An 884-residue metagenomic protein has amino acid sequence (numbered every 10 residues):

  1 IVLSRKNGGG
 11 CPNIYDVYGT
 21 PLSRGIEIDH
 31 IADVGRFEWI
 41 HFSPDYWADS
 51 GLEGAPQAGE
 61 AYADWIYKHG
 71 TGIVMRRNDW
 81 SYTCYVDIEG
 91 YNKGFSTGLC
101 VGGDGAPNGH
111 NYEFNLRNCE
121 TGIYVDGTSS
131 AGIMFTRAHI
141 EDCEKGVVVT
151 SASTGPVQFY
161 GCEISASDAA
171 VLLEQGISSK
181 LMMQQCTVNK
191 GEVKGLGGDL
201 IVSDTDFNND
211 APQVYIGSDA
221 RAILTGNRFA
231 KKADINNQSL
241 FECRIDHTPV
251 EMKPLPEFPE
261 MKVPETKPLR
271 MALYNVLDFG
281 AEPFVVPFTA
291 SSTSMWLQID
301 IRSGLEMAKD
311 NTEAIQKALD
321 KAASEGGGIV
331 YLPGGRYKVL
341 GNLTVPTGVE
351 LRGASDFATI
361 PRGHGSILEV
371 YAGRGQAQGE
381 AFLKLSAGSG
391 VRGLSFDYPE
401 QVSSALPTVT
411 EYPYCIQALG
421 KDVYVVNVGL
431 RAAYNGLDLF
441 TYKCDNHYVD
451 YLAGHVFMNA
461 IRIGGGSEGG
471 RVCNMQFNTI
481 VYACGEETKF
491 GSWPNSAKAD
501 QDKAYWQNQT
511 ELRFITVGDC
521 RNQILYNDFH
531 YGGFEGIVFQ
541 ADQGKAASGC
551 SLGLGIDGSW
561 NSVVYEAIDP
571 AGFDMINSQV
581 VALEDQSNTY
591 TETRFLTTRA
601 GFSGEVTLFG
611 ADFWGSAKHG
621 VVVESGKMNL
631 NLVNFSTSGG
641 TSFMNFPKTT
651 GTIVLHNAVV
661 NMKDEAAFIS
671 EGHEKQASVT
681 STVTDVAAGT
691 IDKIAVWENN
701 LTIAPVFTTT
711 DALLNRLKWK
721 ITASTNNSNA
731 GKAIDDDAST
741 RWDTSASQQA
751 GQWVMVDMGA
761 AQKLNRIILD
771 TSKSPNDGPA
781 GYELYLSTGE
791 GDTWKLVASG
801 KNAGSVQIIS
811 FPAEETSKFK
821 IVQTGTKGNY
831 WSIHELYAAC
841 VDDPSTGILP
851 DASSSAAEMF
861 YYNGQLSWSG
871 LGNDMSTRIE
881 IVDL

Functional and structural regions predicted by a protein language model:
I1, G8-R24, A32-T71, R77-K93 (+17 more regions): Right-handed parallel beta-helix
N13-Y15, E38-D64, Q184, G195-Y331 (+8 more regions): Extracellular "leader-to-stem" segments immediately downstream of a signal peptide or signal-anchor in secreted/lumenal
A358-P361, G791-S799, T846-G847, L884: Surface-exposed loop/edge segments in extracytoplasmic proteins
K693-G759, D770-G778, S799, E835-A856 (+1 more regions): Disordered, acidic Ser/Thr/Pro-rich linker "stalks" and the adjacent N-terminal cap of the next globular domain
S747-Q752, K773-D842: Trp- and acidic/polar-enriched beta-sheet ligand-binding modules for extracellular glycan and matrix recognition
Q762-S774, I821, L866: A short beta-strand element within beta-rich, extracytoplasmic domains of secreted/secretory-pathway proteins
P779-A780, L871-I881: Solvent-exposed loop/turn segments flanking beta-strands in beta-repeat/beta-sandwich domains
G864-G872: Conserved aromatic anchor
